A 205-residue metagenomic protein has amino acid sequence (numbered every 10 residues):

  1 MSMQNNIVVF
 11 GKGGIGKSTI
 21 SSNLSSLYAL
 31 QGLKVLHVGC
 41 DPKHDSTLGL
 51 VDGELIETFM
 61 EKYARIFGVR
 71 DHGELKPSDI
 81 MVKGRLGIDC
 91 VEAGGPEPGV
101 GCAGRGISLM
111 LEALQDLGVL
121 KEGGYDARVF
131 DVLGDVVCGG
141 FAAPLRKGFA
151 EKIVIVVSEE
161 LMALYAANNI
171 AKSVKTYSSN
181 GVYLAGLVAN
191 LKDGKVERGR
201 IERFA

Functional and structural regions predicted by a protein language model:
N5-P42: Walker A/P-loop phosphate-binding motif and the immediately C-terminal alpha-helix
I7, L36-V38, D89-V91, V154 (+1 more regions): Hydrophobic/aromatic beta-strand patches that form the interior of the parallel beta-sheet core in alpha/beta enzyme
V9, G13, V91, M110 (+2 more regions): Residue-level signature of catalytic and energy-coupling elements of molecular machines, predominantly ATP/GTP-dependent
L27-C90: N-terminal phosphate/diphosphate-binding loop that engages ATP/GTP or pyrophosphate donors across diverse enzyme folds
L30, D116-A127, V132-A205: Conserved catalytic-core segment of NTP-binding enzymes
P42-H44, G95, G134, D193: Short, glycine/acidic-enriched loop or turn micro-motifs at the edges of active sites
G95-R105, L161-M162: Flexible beta-alpha connector loops of hexameric P-loop NTPases
R105-G118: Conserved helicase/translocase P-loop NTPase motor core
